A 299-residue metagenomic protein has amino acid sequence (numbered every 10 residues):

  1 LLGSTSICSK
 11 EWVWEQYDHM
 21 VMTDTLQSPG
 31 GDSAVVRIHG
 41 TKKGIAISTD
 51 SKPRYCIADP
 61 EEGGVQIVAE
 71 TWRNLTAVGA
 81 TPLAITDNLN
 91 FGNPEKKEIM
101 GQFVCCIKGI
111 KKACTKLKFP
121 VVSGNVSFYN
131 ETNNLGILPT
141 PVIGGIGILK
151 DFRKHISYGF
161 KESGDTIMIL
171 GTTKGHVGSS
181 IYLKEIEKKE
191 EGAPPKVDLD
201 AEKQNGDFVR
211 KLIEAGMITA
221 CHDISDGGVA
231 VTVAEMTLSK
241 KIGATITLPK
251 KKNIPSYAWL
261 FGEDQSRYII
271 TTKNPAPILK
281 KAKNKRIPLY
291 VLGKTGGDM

Functional and structural regions predicted by a protein language model:
L1, C106-G109, A113, L117 (+4 more regions): Glycine-/charge-enriched secondary-structure boundary and capping motifs
L2-G175, S180-E191: Glycine-rich phosphate/pyrophosphate-binding loop regions near the starts of catalytic domains
L26-S28, G63-Q66, G147-K150, K196-G206 (+1 more regions): A general structural motif
D59-E62, G101, A193-K203, T219-A220 (+2 more regions): A short glycine-/small-residue-rich loop at the edge of a beta-strand within enzyme catalytic domains
F152, S163, S180, E202-Q204 (+2 more regions): In a subset of proteins, long, contiguous C-terminal domains/tails are tracked
V209: Phosphate-interacting basic helix/loop segments used at nucleotide- and nucleic-acid interfaces
